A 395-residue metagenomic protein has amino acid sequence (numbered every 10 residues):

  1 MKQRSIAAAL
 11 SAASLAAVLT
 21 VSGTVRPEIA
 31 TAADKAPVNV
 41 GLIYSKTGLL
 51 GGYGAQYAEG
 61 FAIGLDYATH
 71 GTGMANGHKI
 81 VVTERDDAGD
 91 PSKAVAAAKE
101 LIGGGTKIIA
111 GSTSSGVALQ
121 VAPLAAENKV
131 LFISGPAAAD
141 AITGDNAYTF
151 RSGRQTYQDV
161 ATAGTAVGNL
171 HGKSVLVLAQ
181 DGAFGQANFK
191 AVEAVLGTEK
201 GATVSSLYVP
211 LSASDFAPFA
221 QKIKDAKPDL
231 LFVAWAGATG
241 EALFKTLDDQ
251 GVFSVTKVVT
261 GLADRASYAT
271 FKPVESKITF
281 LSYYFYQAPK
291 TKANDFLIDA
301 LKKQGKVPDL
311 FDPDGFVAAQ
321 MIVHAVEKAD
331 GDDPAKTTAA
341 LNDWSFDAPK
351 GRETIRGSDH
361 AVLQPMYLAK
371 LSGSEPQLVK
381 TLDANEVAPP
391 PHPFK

Functional and structural regions predicted by a protein language model:
M1-N39, H392-K395: Short, low-complexity disordered leader/linker segments with a strong preference for bacterial N-terminal type II
P37, G52-Y57, Y67, G71-T143 (+3 more regions): Beta-alpha junction/loop-to-helix N-cap segments that form part of ligand/metal-binding clefts
P37-A62, R85-S92, T113-G116, L178-Q186 (+2 more regions): Extracytoplasmic "Venus flytrap"
Y53-G71, K93, F132, D159-T162 (+2 more regions): Short, solvent-exposed amphipathic alpha-helices that sit in or adjacent to ligand/effector-binding or catalytic
A96, A139-A141, Y148-Q250, Q287-F296: Extracellular/periplasmic Venus flytrap/periplasmic-binding protein
L101-T113, I133-G135, S174-A179, K227-G237 (+3 more regions): Periplasmic-binding protein-like
T246-F316, E327-K328, S372-E375, T381-K395: Extracellular/periplasmic periplasmic-binding protein-like sensory domains
A300-D312, V323-L378, F394: Segments of small-molecule ligand-sensing domains
